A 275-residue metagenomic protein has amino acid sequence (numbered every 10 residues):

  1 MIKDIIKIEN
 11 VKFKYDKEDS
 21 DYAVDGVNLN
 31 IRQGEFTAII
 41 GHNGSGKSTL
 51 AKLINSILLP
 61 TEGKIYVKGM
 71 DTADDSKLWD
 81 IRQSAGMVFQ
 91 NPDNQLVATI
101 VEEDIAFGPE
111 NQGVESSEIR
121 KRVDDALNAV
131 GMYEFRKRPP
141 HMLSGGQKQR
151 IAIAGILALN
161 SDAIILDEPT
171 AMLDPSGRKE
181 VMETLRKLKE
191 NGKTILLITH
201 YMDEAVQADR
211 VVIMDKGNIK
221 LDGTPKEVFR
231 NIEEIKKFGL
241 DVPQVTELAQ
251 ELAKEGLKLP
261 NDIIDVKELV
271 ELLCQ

Functional and structural regions predicted by a protein language model:
I40-H42: The feature captures the beta-strand-to-loop junction immediately N-terminal to the Walker
N55: Helix-to-loop junction immediately C-terminal to a conserved catalytic motif
G63-A73, I81: Conserved ABC transporter NBD signature motif
S117-F135: Conserved ABC ATPase "signature" region
P139-L143, Q147: Conserved ABC ATPase signature
I164-D167: Catalytic Walker B motif of ABC-type/P-loop ATPase nucleotide-binding domains
